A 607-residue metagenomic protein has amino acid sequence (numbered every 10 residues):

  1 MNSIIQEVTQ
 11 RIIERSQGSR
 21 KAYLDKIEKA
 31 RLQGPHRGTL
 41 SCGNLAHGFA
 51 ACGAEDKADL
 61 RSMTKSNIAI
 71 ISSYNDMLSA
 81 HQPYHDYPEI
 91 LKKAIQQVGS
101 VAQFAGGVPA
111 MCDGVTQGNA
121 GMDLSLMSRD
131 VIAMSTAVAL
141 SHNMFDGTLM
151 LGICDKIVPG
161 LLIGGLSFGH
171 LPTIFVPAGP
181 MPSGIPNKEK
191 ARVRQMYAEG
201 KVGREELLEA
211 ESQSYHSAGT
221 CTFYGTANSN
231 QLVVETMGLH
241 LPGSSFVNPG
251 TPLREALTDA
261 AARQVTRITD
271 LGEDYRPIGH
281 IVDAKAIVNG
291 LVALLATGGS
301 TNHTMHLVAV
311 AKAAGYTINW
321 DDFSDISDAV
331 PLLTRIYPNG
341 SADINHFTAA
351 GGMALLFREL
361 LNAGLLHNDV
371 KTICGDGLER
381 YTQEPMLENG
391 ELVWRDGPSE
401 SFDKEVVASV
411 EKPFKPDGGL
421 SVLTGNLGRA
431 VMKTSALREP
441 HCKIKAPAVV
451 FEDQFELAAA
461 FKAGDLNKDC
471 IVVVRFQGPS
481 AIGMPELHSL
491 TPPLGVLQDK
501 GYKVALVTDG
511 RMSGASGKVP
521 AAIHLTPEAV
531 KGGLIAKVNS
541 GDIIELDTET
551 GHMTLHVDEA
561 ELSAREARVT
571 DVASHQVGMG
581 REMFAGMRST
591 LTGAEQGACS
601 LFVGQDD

Functional and structural regions predicted by a protein language model:
M1-S66, S72-D76, A80, E89-V108 (+6 more regions): Catalytic or ion-coupling anion/metal-binding cores of large enzyme and transporter domains
D86: Acidic/charged coordination and interface sites in well-structured regions
A105-N143: N-terminal small/polar loop signature for handling phosphorylated ligands or for N-terminal nucleophile
S135-N143, L151, G164, S217 (+1 more regions): Mid-sequence acidic-hydrophobic segments that form the walls of catalytic/ligand-binding cavities or oligomerization
L140-L161, P172-V176: A short, small-residue-rich loop immediately preceding and capping a beta-strand
